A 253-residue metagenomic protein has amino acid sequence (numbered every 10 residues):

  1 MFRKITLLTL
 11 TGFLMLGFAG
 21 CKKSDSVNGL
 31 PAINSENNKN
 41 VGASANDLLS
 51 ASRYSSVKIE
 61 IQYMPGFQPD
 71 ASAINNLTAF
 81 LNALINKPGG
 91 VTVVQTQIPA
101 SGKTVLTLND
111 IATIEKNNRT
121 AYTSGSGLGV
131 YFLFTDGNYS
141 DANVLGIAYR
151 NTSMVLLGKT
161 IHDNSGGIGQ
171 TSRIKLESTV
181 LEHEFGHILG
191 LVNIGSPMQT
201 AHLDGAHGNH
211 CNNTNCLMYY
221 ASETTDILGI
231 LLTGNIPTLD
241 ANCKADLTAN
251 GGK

Functional and structural regions predicted by a protein language model:
M1-T9: Bacterial N-terminal signal peptides that target proteins for export
L10-M15: Hydrophobic helical h-region of N-terminal Sec-dependent signal peptides in bacterial secretory/periplasmic proteins
L16-G20: C-terminal motif of bacterial Sec signal peptides marking the signal peptidase cleavage site
K22-V130, F134-N138: Propeptide-to-catalytic entry region of secreted or membrane-anchored zinc metalloproteases
L81-G90, G186-I194, T248, G252: Sec-exported extracytoplasmic/periplasmic mature domains
S124-Q199: Active-site-proximal segment of zinc-dependent metalloprotease catalytic domains
I168-A241: The catalytic-center signature of Zn2+-dependent metalloproteases
N235-K253: Short, low-complexity, Pro/Ser/Thr/Gly-rich segments in the mature regions of secreted, periplasmic
